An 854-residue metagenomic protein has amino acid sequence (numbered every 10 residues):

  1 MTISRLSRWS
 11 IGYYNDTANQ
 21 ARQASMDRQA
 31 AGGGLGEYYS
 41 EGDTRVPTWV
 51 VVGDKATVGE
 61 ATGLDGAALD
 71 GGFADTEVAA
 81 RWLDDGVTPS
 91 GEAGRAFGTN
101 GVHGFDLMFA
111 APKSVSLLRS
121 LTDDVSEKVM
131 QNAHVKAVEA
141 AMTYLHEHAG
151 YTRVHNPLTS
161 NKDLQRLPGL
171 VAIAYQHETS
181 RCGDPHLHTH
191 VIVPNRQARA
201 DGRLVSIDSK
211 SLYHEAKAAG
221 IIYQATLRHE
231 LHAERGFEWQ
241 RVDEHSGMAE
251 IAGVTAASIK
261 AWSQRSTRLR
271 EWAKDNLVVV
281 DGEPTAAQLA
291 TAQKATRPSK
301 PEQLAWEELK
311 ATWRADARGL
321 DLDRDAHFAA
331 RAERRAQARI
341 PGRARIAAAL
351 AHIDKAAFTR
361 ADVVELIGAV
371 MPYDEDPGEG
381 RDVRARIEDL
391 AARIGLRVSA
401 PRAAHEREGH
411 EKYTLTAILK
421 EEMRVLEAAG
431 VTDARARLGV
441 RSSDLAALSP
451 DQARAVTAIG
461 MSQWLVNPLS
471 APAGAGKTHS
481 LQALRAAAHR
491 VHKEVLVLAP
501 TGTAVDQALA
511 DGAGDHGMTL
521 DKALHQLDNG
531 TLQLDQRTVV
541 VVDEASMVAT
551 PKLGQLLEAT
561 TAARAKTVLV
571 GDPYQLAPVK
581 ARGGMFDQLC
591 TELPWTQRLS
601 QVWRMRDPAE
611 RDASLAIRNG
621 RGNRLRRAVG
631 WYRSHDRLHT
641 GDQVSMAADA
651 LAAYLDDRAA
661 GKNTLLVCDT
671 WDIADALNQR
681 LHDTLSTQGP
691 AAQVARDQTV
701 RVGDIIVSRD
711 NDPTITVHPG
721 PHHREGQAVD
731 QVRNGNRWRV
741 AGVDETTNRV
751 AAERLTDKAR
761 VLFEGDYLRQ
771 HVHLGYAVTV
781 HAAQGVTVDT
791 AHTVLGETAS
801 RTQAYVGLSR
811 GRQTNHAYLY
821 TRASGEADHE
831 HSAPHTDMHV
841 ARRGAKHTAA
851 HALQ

Functional and structural regions predicted by a protein language model:
M1-D354, T359-G368, E388-D389, S399 (+1 more regions): Intrinsically disordered, flexible peripheral segments
S7-G12, A18, R45, A56 (+15 more regions): Conserved nucleotide-binding/hydrolysis micro-motifs of P-loop NTPases
P168-L170, L187-T189, K493, R537 (+6 more regions): Short glycine-/polar-rich loops that comprise or flank the Walker A/P-loop and associated switch/sensor motifs
L231, R235, N619, Q727 (+1 more regions): C-terminal accessory regions
V363, V466-G630: ASCE P-loop NTPase helicase motor core
A369-V440: Interdomain "pre-motor" coupling segment immediately N-terminal to P-loop NTPase/helicase cores
R424-V425, T432-R441, R454-A455, N467 (+4 more regions): Conserved helicase motor core of P-loop NTPases
A446-Q463: N-terminal pre-P-loop "Q-motif" helix
